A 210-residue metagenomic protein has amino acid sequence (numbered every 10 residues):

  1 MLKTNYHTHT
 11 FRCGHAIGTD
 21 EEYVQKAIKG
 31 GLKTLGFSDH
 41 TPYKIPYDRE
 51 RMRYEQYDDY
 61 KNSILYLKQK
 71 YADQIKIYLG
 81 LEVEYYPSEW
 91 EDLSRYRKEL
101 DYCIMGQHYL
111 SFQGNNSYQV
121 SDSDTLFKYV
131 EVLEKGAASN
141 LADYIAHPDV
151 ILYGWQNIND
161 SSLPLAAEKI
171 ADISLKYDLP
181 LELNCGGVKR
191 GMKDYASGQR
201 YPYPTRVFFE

Functional and structural regions predicted by a protein language model:
M1-P87, D92, R97, D160-P164 (+4 more regions): An N-terminally biased module of ancient metal coordination in phosphate/nucleic-acid-related enzymes
G14, L100, I104-F208: Domain-core and long-helix interface of multi-subunit machines
